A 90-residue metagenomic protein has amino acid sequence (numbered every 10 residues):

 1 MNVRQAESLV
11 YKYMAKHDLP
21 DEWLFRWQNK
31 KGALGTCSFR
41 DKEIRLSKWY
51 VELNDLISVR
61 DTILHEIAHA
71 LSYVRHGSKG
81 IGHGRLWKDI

Functional and structural regions predicted by a protein language model:
M1-D61, A70-I90: Active-site-proximal or metal-binding-adjacent scaffold patches in catalytic folds
E66: Walker B catalytic acidic pair
